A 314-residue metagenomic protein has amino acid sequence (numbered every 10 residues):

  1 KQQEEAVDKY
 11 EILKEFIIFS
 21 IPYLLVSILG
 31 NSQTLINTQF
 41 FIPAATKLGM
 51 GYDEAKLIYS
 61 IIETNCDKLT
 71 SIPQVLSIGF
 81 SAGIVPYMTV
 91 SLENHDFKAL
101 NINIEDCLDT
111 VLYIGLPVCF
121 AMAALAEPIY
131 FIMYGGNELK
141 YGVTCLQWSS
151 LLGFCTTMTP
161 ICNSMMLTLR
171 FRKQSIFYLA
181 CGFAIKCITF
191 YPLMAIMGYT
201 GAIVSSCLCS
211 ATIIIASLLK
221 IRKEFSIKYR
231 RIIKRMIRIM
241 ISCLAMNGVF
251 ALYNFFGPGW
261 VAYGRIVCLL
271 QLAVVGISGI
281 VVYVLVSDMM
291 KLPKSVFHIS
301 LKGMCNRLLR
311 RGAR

Functional and structural regions predicted by a protein language model:
K1-A6, T38, S210-G259, V281-F297: C-terminal transmembrane helix end/exit motif
K1-S32: Hydrophobic transmembrane helix module of multi-pass membrane transport proteins
L13-I17, E63, D96-Y113, P117-L125 (+3 more regions): Interfacial transmembrane-helix starts/ends
I28-L69, V90, Y130-N137, F255-G259 (+1 more regions): Helix-terminus/linker motif at the lipid-water interface of multi-pass membrane proteins
Q74-N101: Helix-loop junctions and terminal segments of transmembrane helices in multi-pass membrane transport/translocation
E105, A123-T156, Y263: Interfacial segments at transmembrane-helix termini and the short loops linking adjacent helices
L151-C181, P192, I196: Membrane-interface junctions at transmembrane-helix termini in multi-pass inner-membrane proteins
L252-R314: Membrane-proximal transmembrane or re-entrant/amphipathic helices at the cytosolic face
